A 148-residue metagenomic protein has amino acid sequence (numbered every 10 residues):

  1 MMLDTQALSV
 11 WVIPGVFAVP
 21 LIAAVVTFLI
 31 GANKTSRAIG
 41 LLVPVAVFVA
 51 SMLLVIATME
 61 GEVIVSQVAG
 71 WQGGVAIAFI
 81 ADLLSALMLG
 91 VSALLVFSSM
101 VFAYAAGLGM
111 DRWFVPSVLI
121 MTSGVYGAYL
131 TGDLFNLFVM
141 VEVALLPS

Functional and structural regions predicted by a protein language model:
M1-V12, I22-P116: Transmembrane helix-loop-helix hairpins at membrane boundaries of multipass inner-membrane proteins
M2-V25, T131-S148: Alpha-helical transmembrane segments and their immediate interhelical/interface regions in integral membrane proteins
V19, V43-A46, L95, M121 (+1 more regions): Transmembrane alpha-helical core residues of multi-pass small-molecule transporters, especially secondary transporters
N33, W113-I120, G124-S148: Alpha-helical multi-pass transmembrane bundles of energy-transducing inner-membrane proteins
